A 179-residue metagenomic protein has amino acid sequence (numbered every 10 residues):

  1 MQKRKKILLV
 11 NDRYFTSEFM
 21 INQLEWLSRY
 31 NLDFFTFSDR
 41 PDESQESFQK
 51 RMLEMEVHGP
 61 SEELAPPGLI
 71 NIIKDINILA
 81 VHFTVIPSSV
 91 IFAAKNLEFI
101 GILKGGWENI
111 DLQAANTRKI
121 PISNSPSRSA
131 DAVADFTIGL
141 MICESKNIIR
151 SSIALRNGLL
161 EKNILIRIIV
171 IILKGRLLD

Functional and structural regions predicted by a protein language model:
M1-I76: N-terminal glycine-/charge-rich "phosphate-binding" loop or analogous flexible N-terminal tail
N11-Y14, K174-D179: Glycine-rich adenosine-cofactor-binding loop
I70-I73, I91-A94, L173: A short, aliphatic-rich alpha-helical micro-motif
F83: Short His-centered aromatic/hydrophobic patch
A94-F99, R118-I120: A short helix->loop->beta-strand "cap" motif at the edges of active sites that frequently abuts
L97-N109: ADP-ribose/adenylate-binding Rossmann-like module
E108-I120: Rossmann-fold NAD(P)-binding glycine/threonine-rich loop
R118, P126-L177: Phosphate-binding beta-alpha-beta segment of Rossmann-like dinucleotide-binding domains, i.e., the NAD(P)
